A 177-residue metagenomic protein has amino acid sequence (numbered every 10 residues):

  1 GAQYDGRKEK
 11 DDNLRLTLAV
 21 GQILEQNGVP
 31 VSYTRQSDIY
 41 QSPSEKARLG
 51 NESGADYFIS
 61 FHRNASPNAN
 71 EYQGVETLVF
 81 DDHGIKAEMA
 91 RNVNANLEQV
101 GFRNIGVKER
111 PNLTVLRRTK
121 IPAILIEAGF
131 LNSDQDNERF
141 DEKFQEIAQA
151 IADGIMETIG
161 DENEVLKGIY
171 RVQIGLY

Functional and structural regions predicted by a protein language model:
Y4-L166: Active-site-proximal helix/loop segments of hydrolytic enzymes
V165-Y177: Solvent-exposed beta-strand motifs enriched in subsets of small alpha/beta binding domains, especially certain
